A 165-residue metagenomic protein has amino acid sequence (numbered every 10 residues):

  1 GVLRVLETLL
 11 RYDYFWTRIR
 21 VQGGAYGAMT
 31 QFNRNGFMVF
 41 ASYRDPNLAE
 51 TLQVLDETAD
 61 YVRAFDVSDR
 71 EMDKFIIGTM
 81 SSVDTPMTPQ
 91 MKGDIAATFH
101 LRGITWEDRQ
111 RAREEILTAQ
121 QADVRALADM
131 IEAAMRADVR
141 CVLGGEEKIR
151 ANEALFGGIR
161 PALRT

Functional and structural regions predicted by a protein language model:
G1, N47-Q53, I149-N152: Short, conserved charged micro-motifs
L6, L10, S42, R63-D66 (+2 more regions): Generic amphipathic alpha-helical segments used as scaffolds and interaction surfaces in large, multi-domain proteins
E7-P46: A structural supersecondary motif
L9-Y12, R18, Q22, V54-V62 (+3 more regions): Generic, well-ordered alpha-helical scaffold segments in large soluble proteins
L10, Y14, P46, V67-R70 (+4 more regions): Short coil/turn linker and secondary-structure boundary residues
T30-M87: M16/insulysin-pitrilysin zinc metalloprotease superfamily fold
M80-T165: C-terminal regions of mature proteins
